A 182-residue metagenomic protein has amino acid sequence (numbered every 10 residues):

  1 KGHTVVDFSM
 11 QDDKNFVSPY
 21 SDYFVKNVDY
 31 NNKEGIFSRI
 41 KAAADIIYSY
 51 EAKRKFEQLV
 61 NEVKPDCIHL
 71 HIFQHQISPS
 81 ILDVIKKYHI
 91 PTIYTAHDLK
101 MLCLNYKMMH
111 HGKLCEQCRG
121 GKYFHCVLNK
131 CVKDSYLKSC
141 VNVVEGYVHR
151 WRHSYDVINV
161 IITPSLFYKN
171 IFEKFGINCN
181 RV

Functional and structural regions predicted by a protein language model:
G2-Y50, R54-E62: N-terminal strand-loop element at the rim of the active site of nucleotide-sugar-dependent glycosyltransferases
T4-V6, P91, N159-V160, R181: Residues at the starts of beta-strands that form the adenosine-phosphate
F16-D22, I81, L104-M109, L114: Short aromatic-enriched loop/helix-cap "lid" or pocket-rim segments at secondary-structure transitions that line
R54, K87, K100, C115-V160: Membrane-proximal helix-turn-helix segments that form the acceptor-binding/catalytic region of lipid-linked
E57-I77, P91-T95: Short N-terminal targeting/anchoring amphipathic segment
I93, D156-L166: A short beta-strand/loop micro-motif in the catalytic core of glycosyltransferases that engages the nucleotide-sugar
K100, F167-K169: Alpha-helix capping/helix-boundary segments
V157, K169-V182: Helix-loop-beta element that forms the nucleotide-linked donor phosphate-binding surface in glycosyltransferases
